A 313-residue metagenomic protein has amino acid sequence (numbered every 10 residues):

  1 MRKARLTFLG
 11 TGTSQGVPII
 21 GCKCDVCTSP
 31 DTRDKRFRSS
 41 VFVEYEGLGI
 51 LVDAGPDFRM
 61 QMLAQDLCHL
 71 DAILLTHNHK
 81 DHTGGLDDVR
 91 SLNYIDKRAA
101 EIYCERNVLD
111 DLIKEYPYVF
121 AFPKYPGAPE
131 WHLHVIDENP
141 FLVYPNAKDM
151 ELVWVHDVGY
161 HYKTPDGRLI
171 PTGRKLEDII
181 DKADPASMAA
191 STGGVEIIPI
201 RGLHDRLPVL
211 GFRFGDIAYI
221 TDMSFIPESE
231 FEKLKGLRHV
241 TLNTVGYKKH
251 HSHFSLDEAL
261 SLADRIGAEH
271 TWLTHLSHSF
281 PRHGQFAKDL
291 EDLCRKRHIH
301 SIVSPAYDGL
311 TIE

Functional and structural regions predicted by a protein language model:
M1-I220, F286-E313: Binuclear metal-dependent hydrolase catalytic cores
G55, F214-F225, S229-F231, N243-T244: Active-site segment flanking the S-adenosylmethionine/decSAM binding pocket in AdoMet-dependent transferases
K163, P227-E313: Binuclear metal-ion centers of metallo-dependent hydrolases, dominated by the metallo-beta-lactamase
